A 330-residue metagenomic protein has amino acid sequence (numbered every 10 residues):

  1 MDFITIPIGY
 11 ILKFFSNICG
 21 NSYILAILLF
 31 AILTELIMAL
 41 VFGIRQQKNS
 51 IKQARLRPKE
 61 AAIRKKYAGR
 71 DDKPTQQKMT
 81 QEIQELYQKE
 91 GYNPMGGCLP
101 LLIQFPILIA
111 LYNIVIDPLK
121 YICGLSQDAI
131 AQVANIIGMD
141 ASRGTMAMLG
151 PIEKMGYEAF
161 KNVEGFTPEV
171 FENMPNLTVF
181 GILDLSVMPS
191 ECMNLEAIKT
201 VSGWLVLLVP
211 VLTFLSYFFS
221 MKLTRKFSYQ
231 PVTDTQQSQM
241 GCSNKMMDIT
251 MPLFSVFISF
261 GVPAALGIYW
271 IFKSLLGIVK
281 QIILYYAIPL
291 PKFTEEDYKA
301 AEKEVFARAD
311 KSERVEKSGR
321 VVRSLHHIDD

Functional and structural regions predicted by a protein language model:
M1-D330: Helix-loop-helix
